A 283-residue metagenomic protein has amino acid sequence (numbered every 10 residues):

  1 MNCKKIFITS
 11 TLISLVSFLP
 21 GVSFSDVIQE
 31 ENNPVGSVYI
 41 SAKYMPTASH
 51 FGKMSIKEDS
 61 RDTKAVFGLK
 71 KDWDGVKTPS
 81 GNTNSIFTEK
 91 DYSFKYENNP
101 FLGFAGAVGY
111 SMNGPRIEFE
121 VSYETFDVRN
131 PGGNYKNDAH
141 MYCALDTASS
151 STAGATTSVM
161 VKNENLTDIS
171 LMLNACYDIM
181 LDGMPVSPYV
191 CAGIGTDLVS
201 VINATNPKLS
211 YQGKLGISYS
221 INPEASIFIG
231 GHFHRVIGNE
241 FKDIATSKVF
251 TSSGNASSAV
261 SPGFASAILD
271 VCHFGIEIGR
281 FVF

Functional and structural regions predicted by a protein language model:
M1-G36, F283: Cleavable N-terminal export/targeting peptides
N32-I40, N113-I117, M184-P188, P223-I227 (+1 more regions): Outer-envelope beta-barrel architecture signal
G36, P100-F104, T167-L171, T205-Y211 (+1 more regions): Residues that define the transmembrane beta-barrel architecture of outer-membrane proteins
S41-M45, E120-S122, C191-G193, G230-H232: Transmembrane beta-strands of outer-membrane beta-barrel proteins
P46, S266-F283: Outer-membrane beta-barrel "beta-signal"
G52-D59, N130-K136, S200-L209, E240-T246: Outer-membrane beta-barrel translocator domains and adjoining extracellular loop/strand segments of Gram-negative
D59-S149: Glycine- and aromatic-enriched membrane insertion/assembly motifs of diderm outer-membrane and organelle channel
A107-V201, G279-F283: Gram-negative (and chloroplast) outer-membrane scaffold detector with strong preference for beta-barrel transmembrane
